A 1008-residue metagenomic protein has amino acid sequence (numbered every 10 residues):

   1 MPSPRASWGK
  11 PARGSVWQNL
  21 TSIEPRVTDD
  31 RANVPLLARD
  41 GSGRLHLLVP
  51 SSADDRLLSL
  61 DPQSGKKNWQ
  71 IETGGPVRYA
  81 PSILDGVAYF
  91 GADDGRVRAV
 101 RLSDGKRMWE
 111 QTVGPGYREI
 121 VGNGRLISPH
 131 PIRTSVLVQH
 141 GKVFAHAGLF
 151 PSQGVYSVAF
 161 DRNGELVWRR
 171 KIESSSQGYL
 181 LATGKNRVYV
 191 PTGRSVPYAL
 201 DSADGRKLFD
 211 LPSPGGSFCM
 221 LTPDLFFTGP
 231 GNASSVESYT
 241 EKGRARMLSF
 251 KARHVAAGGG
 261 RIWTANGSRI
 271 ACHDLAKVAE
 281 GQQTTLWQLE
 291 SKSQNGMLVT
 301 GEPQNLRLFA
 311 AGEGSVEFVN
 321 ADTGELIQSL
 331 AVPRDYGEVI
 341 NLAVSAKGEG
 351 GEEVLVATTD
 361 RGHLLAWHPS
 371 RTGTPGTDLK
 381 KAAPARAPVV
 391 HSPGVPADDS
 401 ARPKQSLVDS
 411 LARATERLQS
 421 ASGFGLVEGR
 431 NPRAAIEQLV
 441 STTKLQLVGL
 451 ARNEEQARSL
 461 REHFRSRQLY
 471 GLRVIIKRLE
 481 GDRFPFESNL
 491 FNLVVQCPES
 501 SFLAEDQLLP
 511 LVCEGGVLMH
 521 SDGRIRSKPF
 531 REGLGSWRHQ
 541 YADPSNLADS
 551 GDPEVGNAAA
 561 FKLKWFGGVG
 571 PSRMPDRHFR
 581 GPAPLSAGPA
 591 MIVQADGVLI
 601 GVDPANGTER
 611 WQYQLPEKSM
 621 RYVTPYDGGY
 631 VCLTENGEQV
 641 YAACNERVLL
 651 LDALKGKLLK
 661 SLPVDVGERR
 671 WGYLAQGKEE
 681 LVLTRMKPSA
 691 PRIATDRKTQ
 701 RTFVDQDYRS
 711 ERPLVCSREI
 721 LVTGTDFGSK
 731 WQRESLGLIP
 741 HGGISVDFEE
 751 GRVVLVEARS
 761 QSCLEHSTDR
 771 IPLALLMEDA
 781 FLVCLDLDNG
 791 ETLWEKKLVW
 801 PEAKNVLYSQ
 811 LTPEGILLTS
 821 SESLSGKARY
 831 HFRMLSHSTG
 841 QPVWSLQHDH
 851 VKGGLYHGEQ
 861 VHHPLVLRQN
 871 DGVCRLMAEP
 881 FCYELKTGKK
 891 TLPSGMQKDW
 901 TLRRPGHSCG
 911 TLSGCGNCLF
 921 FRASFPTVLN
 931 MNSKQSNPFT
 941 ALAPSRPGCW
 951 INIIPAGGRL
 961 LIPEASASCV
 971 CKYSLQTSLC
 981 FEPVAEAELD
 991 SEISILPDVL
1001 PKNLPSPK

Functional and structural regions predicted by a protein language model:
M1-L37, R44-P50, R56, D61 (+29 more regions): Aromatic (tryptophan-biased) beta-strands that constitute blades/sheets of beta-rich domains
R26-L57, I71-V97, G124-V158, R170-Y198 (+14 more regions): Repeat-blade elements of multi-bladed beta-propeller folds
S420-Q438, Q446-V448: Conserved class I S-adenosyl-L-methionine
G449-E454: Conserved acidic E/D residue at the C-terminus of a beta-strand in Rossmann-like folds
L460-R461: Conserved SAM-binding loop
Q468-G481: Conserved SAM-binding strand-loop segment of SAM-dependent methyltransferases
D482-L493: A short acidic, Gly/Pro-enriched loop at the edge of an enzyme's catalytic core that lines a small-molecule cofactor
L503-G516: A short glycine-rich, Lys/Arg-flanked "PGG" loop and its adjoining helix->strand segment in the class I
